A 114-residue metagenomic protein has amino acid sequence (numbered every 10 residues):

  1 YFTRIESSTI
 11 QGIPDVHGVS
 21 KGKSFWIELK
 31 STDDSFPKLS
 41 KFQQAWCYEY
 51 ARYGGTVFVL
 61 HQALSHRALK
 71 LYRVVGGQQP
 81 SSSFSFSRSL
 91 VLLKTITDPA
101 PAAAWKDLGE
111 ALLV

Functional and structural regions predicted by a protein language model:
Y1-K21: Active-site metal-binding core of divalent-cation-utilizing nuclease and nuclease-like domains
R4-I5, W26-L29, L60: Short, conserved beta-strand edge motifs with alternating hydrophobic and charged residues
V16-G18, K23-D33: Conserved catalytic cores of phosphodiester-cleaving nucleases, focusing on short active-site segments
D33-Q44: Active-site-adjacent loop/helix micro-motif of nuclease/hydrolase catalytic cores
A51-Q79: Nucleic-acid nuclease catalytic cores
V75-K94: Cytosol-facing regions at membranes
R88-V114: Charged phosphate-binding loop/patch that engages nucleotide di/tri-phosphates or the phosphate backbone of nucleic
